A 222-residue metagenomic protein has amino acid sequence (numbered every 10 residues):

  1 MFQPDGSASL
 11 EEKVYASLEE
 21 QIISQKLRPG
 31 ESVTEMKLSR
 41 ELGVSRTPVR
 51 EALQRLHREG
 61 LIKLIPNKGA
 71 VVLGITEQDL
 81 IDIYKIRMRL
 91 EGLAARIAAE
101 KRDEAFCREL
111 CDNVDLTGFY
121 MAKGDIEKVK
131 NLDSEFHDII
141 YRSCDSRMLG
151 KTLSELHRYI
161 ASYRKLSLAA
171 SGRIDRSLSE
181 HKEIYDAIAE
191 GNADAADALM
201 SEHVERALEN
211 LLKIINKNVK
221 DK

Functional and structural regions predicted by a protein language model:
M1-E100, D197, L208, L212-K222: Short linear motifs at protein or domain termini
E12, A16, M88, E104 (+2 more regions): Amphipathic alpha-helical repeat elements characteristic of tetratricopeptide repeat
L64, T76, L90-E91, L110-N113 (+1 more regions): N-terminal alpha-helical segment
T76-E77, Y163-S167: Short alpha-helical transmembrane interface motifs in multi-pass membrane proteins
I83, E100, E104-K165, S179-A187 (+1 more regions): Conserved amphipathic alpha-helical segments that form helical-bundle/coiled-coil interaction surfaces
A169-R173: Solvent-exposed loop and edge beta-strand segments that line ligand/cofactor-binding and catalytic clefts
